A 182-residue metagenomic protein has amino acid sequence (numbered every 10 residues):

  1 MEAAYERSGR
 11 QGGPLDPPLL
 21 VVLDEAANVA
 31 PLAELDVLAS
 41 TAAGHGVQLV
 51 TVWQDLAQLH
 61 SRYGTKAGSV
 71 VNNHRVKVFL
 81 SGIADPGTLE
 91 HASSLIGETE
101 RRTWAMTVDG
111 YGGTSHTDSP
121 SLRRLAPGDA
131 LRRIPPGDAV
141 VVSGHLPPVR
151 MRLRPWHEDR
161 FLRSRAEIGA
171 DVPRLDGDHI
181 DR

Functional and structural regions predicted by a protein language model:
M1-D16: Conserved helicase/translocase P-loop NTPase motor core
G12-L15, S40-H45, N72: Conserved catalytic network of the ASCE P-loop NTPase/AAA+ motor domain
P17-L19, H45-V50: Loop/turn-to-beta-strand initiation segments
P18, D24-A26: Walker B catalytic acidic pair
V29-G44, G64-K66: Conserved Walker B catalytic segment
Q54-Q58: Conserved H-loop
T65-L95, R101: Conserved P-loop NTPase catalytic core
W104-T107, Y111-R182: Conserved P-loop NTPase motor module
